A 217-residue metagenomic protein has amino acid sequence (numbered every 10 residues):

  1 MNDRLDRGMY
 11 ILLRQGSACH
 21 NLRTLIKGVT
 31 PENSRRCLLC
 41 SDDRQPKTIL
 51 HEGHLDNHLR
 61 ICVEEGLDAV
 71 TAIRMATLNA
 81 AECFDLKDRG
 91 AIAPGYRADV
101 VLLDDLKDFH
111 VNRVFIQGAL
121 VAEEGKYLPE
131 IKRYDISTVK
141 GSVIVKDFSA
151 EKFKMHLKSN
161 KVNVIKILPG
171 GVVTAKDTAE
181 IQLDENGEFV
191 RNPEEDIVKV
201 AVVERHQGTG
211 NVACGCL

Functional and structural regions predicted by a protein language model:
M1, L12-C19, N33-G53: Short acidic/histidine-rich active-site segments
N2, H20-N21, L78-N79: Short secondary-structure capping/turn micro-motifs that flank functional sites
Y10-L12, T24, C40-P46, R60-E65 (+2 more regions): Short beta-alpha connecting loops at secondary-structure transitions that line or flank enzyme active sites
L22-V29: Distinct, well-ordered alpha-helical segments
V29-P31, G66: Catalytic-core region of carbohydrate-active enzymes that cleave or remodel glycosidic bonds
L50-G66, V70-L217: Active-site microenvironment of metallo-dependent hydrolases
